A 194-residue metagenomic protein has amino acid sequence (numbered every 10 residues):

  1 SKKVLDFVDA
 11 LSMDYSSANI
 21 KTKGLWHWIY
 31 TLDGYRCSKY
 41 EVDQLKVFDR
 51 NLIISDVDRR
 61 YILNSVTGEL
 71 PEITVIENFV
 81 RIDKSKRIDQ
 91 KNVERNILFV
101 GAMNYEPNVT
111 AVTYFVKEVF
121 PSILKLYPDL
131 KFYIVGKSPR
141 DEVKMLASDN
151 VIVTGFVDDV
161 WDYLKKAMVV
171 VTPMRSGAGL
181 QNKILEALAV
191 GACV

Functional and structural regions predicted by a protein language model:
S1, D56-R59, G136-D141: Short, polar loop motifs at secondary-structure junctions
K3-K39, R60, A102: Acceptor-binding helix/loop patch of EC 2.4 sugar-transfer enzymes, predominantly nucleotide-sugar-dependent
D6-F7, I54, I76, V135: Generic beta-sheet signal
S38-P71: A short, active-site helix/loop in glycosyltransferases that binds the activated sugar's phosphate group
D49, K165-G179, V190-V194: Acidic donor-binding loop of glycosyltransferase active sites
N64, V75-K166: Conserved catalytic-core segment of nucleotide-activated headgroup transferases in glycan assembly
W161, N182-V190: Short alpha-helical segment that forms part of, or immediately flanks, the ligand-binding pocket in carbohydrate-active
